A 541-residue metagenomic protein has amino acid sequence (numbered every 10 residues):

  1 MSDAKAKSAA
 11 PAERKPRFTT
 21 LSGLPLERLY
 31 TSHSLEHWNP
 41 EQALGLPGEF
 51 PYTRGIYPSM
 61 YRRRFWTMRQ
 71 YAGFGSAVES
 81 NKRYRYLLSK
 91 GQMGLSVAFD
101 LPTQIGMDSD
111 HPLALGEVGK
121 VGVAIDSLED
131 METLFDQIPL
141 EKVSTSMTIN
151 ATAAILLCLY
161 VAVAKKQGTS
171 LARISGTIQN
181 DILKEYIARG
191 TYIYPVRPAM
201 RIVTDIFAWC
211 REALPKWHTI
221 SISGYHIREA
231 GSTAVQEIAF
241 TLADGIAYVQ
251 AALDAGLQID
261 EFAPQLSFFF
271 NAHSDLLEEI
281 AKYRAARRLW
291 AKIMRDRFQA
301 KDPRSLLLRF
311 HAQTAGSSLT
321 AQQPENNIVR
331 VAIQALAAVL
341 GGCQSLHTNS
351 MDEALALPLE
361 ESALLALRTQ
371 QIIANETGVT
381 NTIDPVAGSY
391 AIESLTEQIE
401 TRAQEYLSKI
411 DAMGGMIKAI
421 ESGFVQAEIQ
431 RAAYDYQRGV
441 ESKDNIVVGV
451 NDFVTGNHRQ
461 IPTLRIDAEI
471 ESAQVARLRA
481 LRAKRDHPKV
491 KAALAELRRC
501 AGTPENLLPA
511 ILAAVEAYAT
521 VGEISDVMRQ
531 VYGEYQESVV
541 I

Functional and structural regions predicted by a protein language model:
S2-H273, E278, R297, R304-H311 (+3 more regions): Catalytic alpha/beta active-site cores
K7-H37, L46-T53, L101, E360 (+2 more regions): Flexible, glycine-rich loop/tail regions that form catalytic "lids" or insertion modules at the edges of active sites
S32-S34, G73-G75, D100-P102, T152 (+14 more regions): Short, glycine-/Ser/Thr-/acidic-enriched flexible segments
F74, R83-K90, L128-I138, L159-V163 (+18 more regions): Generic, well-ordered alpha-helical scaffold segments in large soluble proteins
G116-K120, K184-Y194, I227-S232, F270-D275 (+5 more regions): Short beta-alpha connecting loops at secondary-structure transitions that line or flank enzyme active sites
D126, S144, I149-T152, A164-K166 (+8 more regions): Phosphate/diphosphate-binding loops
A234-D244, L276-L289, Q322-V329: Charged, flexible cofactor/metal-binding loops and thiol motifs
Q258-F262, A300-T314, Q322-M351, P358-I383 (+4 more regions): Flexible glycine/proline-rich, aromatic-decorated loop/lid segments
